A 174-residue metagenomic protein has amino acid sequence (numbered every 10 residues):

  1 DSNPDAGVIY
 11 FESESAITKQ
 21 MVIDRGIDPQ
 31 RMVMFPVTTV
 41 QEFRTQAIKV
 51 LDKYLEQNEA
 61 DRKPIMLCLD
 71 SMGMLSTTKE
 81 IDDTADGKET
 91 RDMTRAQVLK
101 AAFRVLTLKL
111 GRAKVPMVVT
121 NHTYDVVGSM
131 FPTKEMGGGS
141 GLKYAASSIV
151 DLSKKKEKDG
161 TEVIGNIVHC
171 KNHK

Functional and structural regions predicted by a protein language model:
D1-P4, S147-I149: Alpha-helix C-terminal capping segments
N3-A101: Conserved inter-motif catalytic segment of the P-loop NTP-binding fold
D92-K174: Phosphate-binding/switch region of NTP-binding enzymes
